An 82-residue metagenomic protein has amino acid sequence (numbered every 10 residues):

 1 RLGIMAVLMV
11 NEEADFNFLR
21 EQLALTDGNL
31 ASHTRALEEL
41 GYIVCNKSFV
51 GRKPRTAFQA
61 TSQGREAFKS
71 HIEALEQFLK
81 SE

Functional and structural regions predicted by a protein language model:
R1-N29, V50-G51, A57: N-terminal helix-turn-helix DNA-binding core of bacterial DNA-binding proteins
A6-V7, R65-E82: Amphipathic alpha-helical dimerization/coiled-coil segments that flank or bridge DNA-binding/regulatory modules
L19, A60, E73-L75: Short, glycine/charged-enriched secondary-structure capping and boundary segments
T34-R35: Short, hydrophobic-biased segments on the C-terminal half of alpha helices that form "recognition helices"
G41: Glycine-centered, phosphate/nucleic-acid-interacting loop/turn motifs that mediate DNA/RNA or nucleotide
C45: Short beta-strand "wing" residues that participate in macromolecule-binding interfaces
V50-K69: Basic, amphipathic "hinge/linker" alpha-helix immediately C-terminal to the N-terminal HTH DNA-binding motif
